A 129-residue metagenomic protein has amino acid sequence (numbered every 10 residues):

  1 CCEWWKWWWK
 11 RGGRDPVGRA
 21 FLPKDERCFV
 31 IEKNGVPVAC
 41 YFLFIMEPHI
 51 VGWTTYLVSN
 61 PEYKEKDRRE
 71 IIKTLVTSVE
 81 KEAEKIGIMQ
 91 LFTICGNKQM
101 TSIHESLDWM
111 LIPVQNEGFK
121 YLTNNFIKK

Functional and structural regions predicted by a protein language model:
W5-N34, V38-S59: A conserved beta-strand-loop-helix scaffold within acyl/acetyltransferase catalytic domains
G12-P16, E82, I86, K129: Solvent-exposed amphipathic alpha-helical surface segments
N34-G35, E62, N125-I127: Short loop segments at secondary-structure junctions
V38, S102-I103, T123-N125: Short, solvent-exposed polar/charged micro-motifs at secondary-structure junctions
E47, V114-N116: Short, ordered beta-strand-loop transition motifs
G52-W109, V114: Acyl-donor binding region in acyl/amide transferases
N116-K129: C-terminal "cap" of GNAT-fold acetyltransferases
